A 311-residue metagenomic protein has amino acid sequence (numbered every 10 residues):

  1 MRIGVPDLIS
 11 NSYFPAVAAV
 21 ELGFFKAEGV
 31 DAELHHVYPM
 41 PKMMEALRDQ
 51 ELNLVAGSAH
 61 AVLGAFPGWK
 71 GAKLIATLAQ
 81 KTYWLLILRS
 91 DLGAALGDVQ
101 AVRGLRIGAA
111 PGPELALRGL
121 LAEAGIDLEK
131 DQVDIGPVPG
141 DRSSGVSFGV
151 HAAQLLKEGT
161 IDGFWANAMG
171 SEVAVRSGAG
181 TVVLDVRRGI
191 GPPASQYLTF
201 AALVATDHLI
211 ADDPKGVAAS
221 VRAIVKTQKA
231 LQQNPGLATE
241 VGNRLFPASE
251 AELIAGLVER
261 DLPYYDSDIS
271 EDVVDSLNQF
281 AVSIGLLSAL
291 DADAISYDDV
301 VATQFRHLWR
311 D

Functional and structural regions predicted by a protein language model:
M1-D7, G71-A79, L105-I107, P192-A194: A structural signal for short loop-to-beta-strand junctions that line the ligand-binding cleft of periplasmic/secreted
R2-L22, E33, V37, W84 (+3 more regions): Bilobed "Venus flytrap"/periplasmic-binding protein-like clamshell domains and structurally analogous long
V17-A19, H35-K73, W84-A95, L117-L120 (+1 more regions): Pocket-flanking alpha-helical
H60, S144-G145, H151-G242: Pocket-lining segment of extracytoplasmic ligand-binding domains
I75-A95, L198-A211: Hydrophobic/proline-rich hinge and linker segments of small-molecule sensing/allosteric domains, predominantly
A211-L287: Secondary-structure end/capping motifs
V282-D311: Conserved C-terminal helix/tail region of periplasmic/extracytoplasmic solute-binding proteins
